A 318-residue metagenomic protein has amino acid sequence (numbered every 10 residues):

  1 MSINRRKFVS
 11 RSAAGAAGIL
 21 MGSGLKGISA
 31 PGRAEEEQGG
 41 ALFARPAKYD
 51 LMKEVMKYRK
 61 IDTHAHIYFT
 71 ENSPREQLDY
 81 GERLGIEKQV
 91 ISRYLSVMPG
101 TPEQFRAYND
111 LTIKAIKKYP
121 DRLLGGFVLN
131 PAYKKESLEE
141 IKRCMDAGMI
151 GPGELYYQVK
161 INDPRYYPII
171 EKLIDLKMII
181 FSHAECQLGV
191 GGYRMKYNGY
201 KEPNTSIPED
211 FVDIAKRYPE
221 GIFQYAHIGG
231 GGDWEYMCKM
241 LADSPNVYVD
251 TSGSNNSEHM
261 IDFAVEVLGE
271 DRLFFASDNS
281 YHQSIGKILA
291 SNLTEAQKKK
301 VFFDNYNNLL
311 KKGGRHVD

Functional and structural regions predicted by a protein language model:
S2-T63, R75-K88, V267-R272, Y281-D318: Mid-to-C-terminal alpha-helical segments outside catalytic/metal-binding sites
E37-P46, M149-G151, D163-F274: Catalytic pocket-lining loop regions of alpha/beta-barrel enzymes, especially the amidohydrolase/enolase/GH5 lineages
K53, L95-S96, P102-G191: Active-site gating/metal-coordination segments in enzymes
K60-H66, E76-G100, L123-V128, I150-E154: Divalent metal-dependent hydrolysis catalytic cores, especially in the metallo-beta-lactamase
I61-Y68, H183, H227: Histidine-centered divalent metal-coordination motifs
H64, G81, T112, C144 (+3 more regions): Conserved, mostly hydrophobic/aromatic
I67-S73, L95, L129-K134, L155-K160 (+3 more regions): Short beta->alpha connector loops
V97-P120, Q187-L188, Y193-P208, F263-A264 (+1 more regions): Ligand-binding grooves and catalytic loops that recognize ribose/phosphate and carbohydrate rings, and esterified lipid
